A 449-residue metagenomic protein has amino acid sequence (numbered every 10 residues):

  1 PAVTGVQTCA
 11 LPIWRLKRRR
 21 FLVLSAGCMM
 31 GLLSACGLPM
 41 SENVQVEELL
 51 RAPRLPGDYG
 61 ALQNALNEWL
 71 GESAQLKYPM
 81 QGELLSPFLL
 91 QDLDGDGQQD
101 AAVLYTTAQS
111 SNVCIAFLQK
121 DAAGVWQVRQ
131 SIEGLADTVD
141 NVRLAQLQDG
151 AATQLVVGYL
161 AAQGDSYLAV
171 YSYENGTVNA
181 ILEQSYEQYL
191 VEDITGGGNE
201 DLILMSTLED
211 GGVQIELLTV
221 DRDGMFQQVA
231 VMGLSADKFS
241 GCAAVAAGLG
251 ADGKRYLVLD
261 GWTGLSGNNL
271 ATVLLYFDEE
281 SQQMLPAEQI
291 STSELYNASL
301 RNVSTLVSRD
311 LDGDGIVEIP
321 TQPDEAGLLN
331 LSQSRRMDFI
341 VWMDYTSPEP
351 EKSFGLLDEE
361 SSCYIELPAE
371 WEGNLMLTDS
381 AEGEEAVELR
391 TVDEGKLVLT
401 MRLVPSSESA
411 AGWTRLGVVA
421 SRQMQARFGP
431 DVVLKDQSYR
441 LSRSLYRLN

Functional and structural regions predicted by a protein language model:
P1-I13: Single conserved hydrophobic/aromatic residue that forms the stacking wall/gate of nucleotide- or nucleobase-binding
L11, R18-L22: N-terminal export leaders
S25-L33: Bacterial N-terminal signal peptides
A35-D379, G417-V418, Q423, R427 (+1 more regions): Beta-propeller-forming repeat regions
E370-A411: Secretory pathway targeting signatures of secreted, lumenal, and periplasmic proteins
T400-D431: Long, intrinsically disordered, low-complexity Ser/Thr/Pro-rich regulatory/activation regions of nuclear proteins
V433-L441: N-terminal nucleic-acid engagement/recognition segments and initiation subdomains in replication, restriction
